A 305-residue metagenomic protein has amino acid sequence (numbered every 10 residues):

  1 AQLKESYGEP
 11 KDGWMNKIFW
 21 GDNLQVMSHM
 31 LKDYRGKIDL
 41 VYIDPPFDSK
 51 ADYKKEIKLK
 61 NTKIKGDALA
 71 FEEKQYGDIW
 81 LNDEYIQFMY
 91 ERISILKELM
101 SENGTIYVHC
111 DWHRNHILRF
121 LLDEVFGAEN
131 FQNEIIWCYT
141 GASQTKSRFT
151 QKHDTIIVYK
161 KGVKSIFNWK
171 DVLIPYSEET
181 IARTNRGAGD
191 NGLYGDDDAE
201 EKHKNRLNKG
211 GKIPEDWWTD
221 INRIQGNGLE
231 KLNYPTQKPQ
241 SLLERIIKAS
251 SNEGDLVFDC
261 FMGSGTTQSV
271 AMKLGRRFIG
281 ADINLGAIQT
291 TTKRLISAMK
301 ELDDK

Functional and structural regions predicted by a protein language model:
A1-L302: Core catalytic lobe of class I
